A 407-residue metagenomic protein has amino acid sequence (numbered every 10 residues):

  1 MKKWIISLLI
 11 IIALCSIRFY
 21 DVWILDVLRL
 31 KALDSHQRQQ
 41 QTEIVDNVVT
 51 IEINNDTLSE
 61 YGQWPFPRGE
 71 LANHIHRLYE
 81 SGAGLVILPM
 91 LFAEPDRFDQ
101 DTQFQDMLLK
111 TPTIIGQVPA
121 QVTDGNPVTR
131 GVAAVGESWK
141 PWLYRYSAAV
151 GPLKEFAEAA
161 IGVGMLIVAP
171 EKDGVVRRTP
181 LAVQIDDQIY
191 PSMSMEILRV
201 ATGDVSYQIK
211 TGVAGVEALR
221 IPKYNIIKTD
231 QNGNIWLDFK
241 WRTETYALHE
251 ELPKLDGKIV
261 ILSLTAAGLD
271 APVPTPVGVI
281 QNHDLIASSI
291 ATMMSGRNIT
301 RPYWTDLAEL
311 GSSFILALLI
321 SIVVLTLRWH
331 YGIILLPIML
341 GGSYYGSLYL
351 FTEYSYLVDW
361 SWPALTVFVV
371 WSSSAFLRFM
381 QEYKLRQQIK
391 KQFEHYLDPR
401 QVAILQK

Functional and structural regions predicted by a protein language model:
K2-K223, L255-Y331, M339-G341: Non-transmembrane functional regions of envelope-associated proteins
R29, N298, L327-Y331, Y354-S355 (+2 more regions): Membrane-interfacial segments
L33-D34, R242-L248, I404-K407: Short gly/ser/thr-rich secondary-structure transition/capping motifs
I209-E251: Substrate-access "cap/lid" subdomains that shape and gate the entrance to catalytic or ligand-binding pockets
F239, S263-L264, L405-Q406: Active-site proximal loops enriched in glycine and acidic residues that flank catalytic Cys/His/Asp and coordinate
S295-I299, S347-L348, R378, H395 (+1 more regions): Short, well-ordered loop/turn and helix-capping segments at boundaries between secondary-structure elements and domains
L336-E382: Membrane-embedded alpha-helical segments, specifically the hydrophobic cores of selected transmembrane helices
P363-K407: Regulatory cytosolic signal-relay segments
